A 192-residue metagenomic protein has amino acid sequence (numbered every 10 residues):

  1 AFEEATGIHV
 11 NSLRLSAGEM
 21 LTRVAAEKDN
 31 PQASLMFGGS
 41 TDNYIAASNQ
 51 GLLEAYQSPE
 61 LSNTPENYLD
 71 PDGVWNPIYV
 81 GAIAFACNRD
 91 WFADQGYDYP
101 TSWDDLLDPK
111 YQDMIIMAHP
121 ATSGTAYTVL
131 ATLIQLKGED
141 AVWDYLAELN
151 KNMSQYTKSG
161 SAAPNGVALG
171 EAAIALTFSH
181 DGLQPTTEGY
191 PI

Functional and structural regions predicted by a protein language model:
A1, L15-E19, P31-A172: Extracytoplasmic ligand-binding site segments that recognize negatively charged/polar headgroups
A1-H9, F85, P185-T186: Short, polar/charged alpha-helical segment
E4, A26, Q135: Short, well-ordered alpha-helices that flank and scaffold nucleotide-derived cofactor binding pockets
A5-T6, K28, K110, G189: A structural signal for short coil/turn segments at secondary-structure junctions
V10-S12, I115, I192: Generic structural signal for residues in well-ordered beta-strands
T22-D29: Short, well-structured alpha-helical segments in soluble
D42-A46, A168, A172-P191: A ligand-binding cleft/hinge motif common to bilobed small-molecule-binding domains
M153, P191-I192: Short, conserved active-site loop motifs that form the nucleotide-linked donor/cofactor pocket
